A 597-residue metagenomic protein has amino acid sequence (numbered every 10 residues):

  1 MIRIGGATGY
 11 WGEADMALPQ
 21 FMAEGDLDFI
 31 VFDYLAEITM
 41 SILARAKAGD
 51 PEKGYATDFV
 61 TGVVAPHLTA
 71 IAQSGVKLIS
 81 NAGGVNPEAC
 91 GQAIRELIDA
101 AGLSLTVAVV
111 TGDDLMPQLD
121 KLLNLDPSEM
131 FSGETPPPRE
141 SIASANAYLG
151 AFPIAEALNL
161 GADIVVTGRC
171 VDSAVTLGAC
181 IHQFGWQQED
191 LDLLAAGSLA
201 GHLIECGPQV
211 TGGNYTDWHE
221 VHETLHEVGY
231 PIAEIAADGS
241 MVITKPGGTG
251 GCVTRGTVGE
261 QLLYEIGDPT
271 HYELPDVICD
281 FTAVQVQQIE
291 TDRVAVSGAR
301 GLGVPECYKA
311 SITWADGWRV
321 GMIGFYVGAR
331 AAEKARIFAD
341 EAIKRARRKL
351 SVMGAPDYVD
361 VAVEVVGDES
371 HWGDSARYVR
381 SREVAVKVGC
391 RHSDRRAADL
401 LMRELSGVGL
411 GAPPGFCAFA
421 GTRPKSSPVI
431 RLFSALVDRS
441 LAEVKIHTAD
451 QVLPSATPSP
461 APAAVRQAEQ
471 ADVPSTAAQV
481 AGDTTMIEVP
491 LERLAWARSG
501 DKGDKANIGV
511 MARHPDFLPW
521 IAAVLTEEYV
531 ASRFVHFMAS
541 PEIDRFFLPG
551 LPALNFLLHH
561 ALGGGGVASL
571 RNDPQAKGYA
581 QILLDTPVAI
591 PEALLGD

Functional and structural regions predicted by a protein language model:
M1-M22: N-terminal amphipathic/basic leader segments beginning at the initiator methionine
E37-K53, A72-S74, L115-S141: Gly-rich Lys/Arg/Thr-decorated short loops/hinges at beta-loop-alpha junctions or inter-strand turns that position
N81-N86, A162-A179, W496-D516: Conserved phosphate/anionic-ligand binding catalytic regions in large, soluble enzymes, centered on
D99-L115, L177-W218, A523: Catalytic or ion-translocation cores adjacent to nucleophile or general acid/base/metal-coordination motifs in diverse
L194-L302: A conserved active-site cap/scaffold subdomain adjacent to cofactor or substrate pockets
E265-V294, A463-A495: Short, Gly/Pro- and small/polar-rich lid/capping loops
G298-Q470, P474-A478, G482, M486-E488 (+5 more regions): C-terminal non-catalytic interaction/assembly regions of soluble proteins
S540-D597: Helix-rich interaction surfaces within compact, conserved domain-sized segments that mediate assembly or partner
